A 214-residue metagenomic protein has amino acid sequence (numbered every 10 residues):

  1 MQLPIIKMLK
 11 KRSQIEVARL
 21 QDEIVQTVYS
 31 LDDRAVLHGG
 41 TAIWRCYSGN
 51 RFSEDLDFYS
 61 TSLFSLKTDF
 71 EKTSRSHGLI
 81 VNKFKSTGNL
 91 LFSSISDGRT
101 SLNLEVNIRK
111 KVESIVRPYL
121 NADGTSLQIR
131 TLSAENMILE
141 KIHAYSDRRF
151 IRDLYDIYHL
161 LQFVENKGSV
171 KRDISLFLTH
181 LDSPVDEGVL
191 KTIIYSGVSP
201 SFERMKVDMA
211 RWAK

Functional and structural regions predicted by a protein language model:
M1-A35, C46-L56, T61-K214: Structured mid-to-C-terminal alpha-helical surface segments
L37-A42: Glycine-rich beta-strand-to-loop/alpha-helix junction loops that act as flexible
